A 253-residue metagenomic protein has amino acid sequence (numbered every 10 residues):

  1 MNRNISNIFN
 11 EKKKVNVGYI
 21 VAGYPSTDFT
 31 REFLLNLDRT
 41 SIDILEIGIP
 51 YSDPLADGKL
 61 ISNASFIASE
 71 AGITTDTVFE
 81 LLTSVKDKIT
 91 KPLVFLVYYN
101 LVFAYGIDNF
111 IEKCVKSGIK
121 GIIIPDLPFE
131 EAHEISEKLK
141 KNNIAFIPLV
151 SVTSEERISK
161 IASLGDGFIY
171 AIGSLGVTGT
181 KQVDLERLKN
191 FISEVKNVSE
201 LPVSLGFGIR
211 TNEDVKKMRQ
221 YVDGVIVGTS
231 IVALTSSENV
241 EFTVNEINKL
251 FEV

Functional and structural regions predicted by a protein language model:
M1-I20, K86: N-terminal amphipathic alpha-helix/helix-capping segment at the start of soluble metabolic enzymes
N16-I20, L45-I47, L93-V97, I122-I124 (+4 more regions): Hydrophobic faces of well-ordered beta-strands that scaffold small-molecule active sites in alpha/beta enzyme cores
T27-L37, T153-S163, L205, I209-V225: Catalytic cores of alpha/beta
I44-P54, I119-I123, L127-E131, A171-T180 (+2 more regions): Glycine-rich phosphate-binding active-site loops on the catalytic face of alpha/beta enzymes
L45, I49-Y51, L60-P125, N245: Active-site beta->alpha loop and helix N-cap motifs at the rims of alpha/beta catalytic domains
D57-I67, T229-V253: C-terminal helical cap(s) of enzyme catalytic domains, especially alpha/beta-barrels
I61, A71, I158-E194: Glycine/Thr-rich beta-alpha phosphate-binding loop at enzyme active sites
E70-G72, G118-E131, A145-T153, S159 (+1 more regions): Catalytic beta/alpha-barrel core
